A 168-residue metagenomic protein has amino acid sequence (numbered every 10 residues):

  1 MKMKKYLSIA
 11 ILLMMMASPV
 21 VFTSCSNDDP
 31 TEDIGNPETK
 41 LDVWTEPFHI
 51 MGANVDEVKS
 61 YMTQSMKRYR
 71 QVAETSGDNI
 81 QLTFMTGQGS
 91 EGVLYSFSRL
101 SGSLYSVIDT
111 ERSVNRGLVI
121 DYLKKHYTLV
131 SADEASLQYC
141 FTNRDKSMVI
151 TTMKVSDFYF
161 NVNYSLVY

Functional and structural regions predicted by a protein language model:
K2-I11: Bacterial N-terminal signal peptides that target proteins for export
M14-A17: Sec-dependent N-terminal signal peptides of Gram-positive bacterial secreted proteins and lipoproteins
V20-S24: C-terminal motif of bacterial Sec signal peptides marking the signal peptidase cleavage site
S26-D121, K125, L166-Y168: Short helix/turn-capping signatures at newly exposed starts of structured segments
Y105-Y168: Extracytoplasmic electrostatic interaction patches
